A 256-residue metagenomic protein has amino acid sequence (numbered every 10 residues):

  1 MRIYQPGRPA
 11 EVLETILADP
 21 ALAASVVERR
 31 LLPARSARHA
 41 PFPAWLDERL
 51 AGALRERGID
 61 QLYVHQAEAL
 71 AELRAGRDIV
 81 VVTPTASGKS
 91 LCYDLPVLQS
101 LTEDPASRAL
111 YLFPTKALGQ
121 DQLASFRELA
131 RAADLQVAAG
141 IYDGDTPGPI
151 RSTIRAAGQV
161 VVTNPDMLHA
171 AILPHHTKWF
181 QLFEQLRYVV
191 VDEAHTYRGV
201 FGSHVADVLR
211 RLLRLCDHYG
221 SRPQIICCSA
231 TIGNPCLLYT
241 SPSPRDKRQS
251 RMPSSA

Functional and structural regions predicted by a protein language model:
M1-V64: Helicase-associated low-complexity/disordered flanking segments
E48-R49, A124, G233: A generic alpha-helix surface/boundary motif
A53-E56, L129, A133, L238: Residues within well-ordered alpha helices
D60-H204, V208-L209, C228: Conserved P-loop/Walker A NTP-binding site and adjacent catalytic elements of P-loop NTPases
P84-T85, Y197, L213-P235: Conserved helicase ATPase motor motifs in RecA-like P-loop NTPase domains
R210-R214, S241: Conserved P-loop NTPase catalytic core
T240-D246: Conserved small/polar residues in nucleotide/adenosyl-binding loops
S250-A256: Hydrophobic alpha-helical segments, chiefly the membrane-spanning helices and signal/signal-anchor peptides
